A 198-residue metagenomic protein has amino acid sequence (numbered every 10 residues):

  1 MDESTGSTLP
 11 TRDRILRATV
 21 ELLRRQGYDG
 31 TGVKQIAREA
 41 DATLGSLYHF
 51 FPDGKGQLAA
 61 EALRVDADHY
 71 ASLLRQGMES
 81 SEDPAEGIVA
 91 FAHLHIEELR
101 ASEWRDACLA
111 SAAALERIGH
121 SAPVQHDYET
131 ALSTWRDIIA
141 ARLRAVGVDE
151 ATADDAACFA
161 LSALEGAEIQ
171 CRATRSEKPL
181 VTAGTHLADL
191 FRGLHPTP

Functional and structural regions predicted by a protein language model:
M1-P10, T197-P198: N-terminal intrinsically disordered/low-complexity leader segments
T11-T19, I36, A62-Y70, I139: Generic hydrophobic, amphipathic alpha-helix propensity
R14, L22-E61: Helix-turn-helix
I15, T19-L23, H95, L164: Short hydrophobic clusters on alpha-helical segments that form packing/core surfaces in small helical domains
E61, L74-R105, A156-A160: Hydrophobic alpha-helical connector segments
D68-A71, E86-A90, H120-V146, D155-C158 (+1 more regions): Amphipathic alpha-helical packing segments from all-alpha helical-bundle domains
E98-A101, L115, A141, L161-K178 (+1 more regions): Amphipathic C-terminal alpha-helical segment
D106-A112, A151-Q170, T182, H186-L190: Hydrophobic alpha-helical segments that form the core of small-molecule binding pockets and/or dimer interfaces
